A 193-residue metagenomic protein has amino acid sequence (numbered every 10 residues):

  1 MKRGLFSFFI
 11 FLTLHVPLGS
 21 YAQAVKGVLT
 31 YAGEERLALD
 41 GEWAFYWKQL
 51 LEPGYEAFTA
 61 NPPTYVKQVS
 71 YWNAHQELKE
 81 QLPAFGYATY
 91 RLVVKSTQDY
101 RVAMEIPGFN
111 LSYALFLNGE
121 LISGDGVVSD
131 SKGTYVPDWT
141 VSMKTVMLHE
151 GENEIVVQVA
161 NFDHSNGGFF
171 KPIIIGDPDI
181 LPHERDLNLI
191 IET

Functional and structural regions predicted by a protein language model:
M1-G4: Positively charged n-region of N-terminal signal peptides that target proteins for export
S7-H15: Bacterial N-terminal signal peptides
Y21-Q98, D186: Extended carbohydrate-recognition surfaces in non-catalytic/accessory domains of CAZymes and lectin-like proteins
V28, V136-T193: An acidic-aromatic loop/edge-strand motif
G41, Y90-L92, M104, S142-K144 (+1 more regions): Hydrophobic residues positioned within well-ordered beta-strands of beta-sheet architectures
P62, E120-V141: Solvent-exposed beta-strand/loop surfaces of large extracellular or lumenal domains
F85-Y87, I106-G108, P137-V141: Short solvent-exposed loop/turn micro-motifs enriched in small/polar/acidic residues
V93-N118, I155-V159: Aromatic-lined ligand-binding clefts that engage carbohydrates, nucleic acids, or primary amines
